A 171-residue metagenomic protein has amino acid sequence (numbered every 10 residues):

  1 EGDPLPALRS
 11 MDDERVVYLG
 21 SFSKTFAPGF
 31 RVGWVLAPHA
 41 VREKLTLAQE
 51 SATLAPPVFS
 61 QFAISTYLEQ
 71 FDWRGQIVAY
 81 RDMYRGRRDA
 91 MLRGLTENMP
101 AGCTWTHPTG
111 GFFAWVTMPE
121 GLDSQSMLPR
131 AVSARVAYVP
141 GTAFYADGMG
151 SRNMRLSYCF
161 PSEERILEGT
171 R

Functional and structural regions predicted by a protein language model:
E1-A7: Conserved PLP phosphate-binding loop immediately N-terminal to the Schiff-base lysine helix in PLP-dependent enzymes
R9-K44, P56-F59: Active-site PLP attachment segment
H39-K44, W73-R74, G121: Short helix-loop capping/hinge motifs at secondary-structure junctions, enriched in acidic/polar residues
L45-A52, Q70-L92: Structural signature of PLP-dependent enzymes
S65, V78, D82-L92, C103-T117 (+1 more regions): Conserved glycine-rich beta-strand-loop-beta hairpin in the small C-terminal domain of fold type I
S133, D147-R171: PLP-dependent enzyme catalytic core of the Aspartate aminotransferase-like
